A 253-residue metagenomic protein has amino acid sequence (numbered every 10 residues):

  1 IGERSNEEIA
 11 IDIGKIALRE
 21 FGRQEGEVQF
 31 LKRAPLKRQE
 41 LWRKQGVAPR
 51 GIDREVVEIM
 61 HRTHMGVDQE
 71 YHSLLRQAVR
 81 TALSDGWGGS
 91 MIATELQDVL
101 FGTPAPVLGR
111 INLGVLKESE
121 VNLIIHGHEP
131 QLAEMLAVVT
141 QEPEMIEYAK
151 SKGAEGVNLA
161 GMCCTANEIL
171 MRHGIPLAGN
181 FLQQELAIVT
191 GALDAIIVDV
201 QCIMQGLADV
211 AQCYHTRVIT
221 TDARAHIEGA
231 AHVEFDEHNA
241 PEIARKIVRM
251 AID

Functional and structural regions predicted by a protein language model:
I1-D253: Metallocofactor- and cofactor-centric catalytic cores in central/energy metabolism, strongly enriched
